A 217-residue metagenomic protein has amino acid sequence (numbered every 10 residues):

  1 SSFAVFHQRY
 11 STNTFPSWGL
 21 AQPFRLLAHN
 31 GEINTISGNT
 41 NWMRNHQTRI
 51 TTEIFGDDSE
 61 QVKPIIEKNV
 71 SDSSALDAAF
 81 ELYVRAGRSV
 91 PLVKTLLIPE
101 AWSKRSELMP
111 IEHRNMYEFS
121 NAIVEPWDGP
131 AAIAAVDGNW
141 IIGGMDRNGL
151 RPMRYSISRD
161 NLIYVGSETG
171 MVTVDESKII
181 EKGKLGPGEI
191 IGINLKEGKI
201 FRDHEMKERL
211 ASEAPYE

Functional and structural regions predicted by a protein language model:
S1-E217: Conserved short alpha-helical segments that host acidic/polar catalytic motifs at enzyme active sites
